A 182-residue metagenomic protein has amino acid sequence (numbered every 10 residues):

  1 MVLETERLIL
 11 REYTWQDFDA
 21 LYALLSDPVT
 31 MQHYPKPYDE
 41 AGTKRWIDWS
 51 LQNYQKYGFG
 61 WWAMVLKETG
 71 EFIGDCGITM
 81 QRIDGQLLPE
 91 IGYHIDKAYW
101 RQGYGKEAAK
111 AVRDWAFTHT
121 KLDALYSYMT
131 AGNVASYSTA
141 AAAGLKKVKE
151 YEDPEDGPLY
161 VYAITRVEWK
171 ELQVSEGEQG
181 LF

Functional and structural regions predicted by a protein language model:
M1-Q32, V65-F182: Acyl-donor (CoA/ACP) binding surface of acyl/acetyltransferases
V29-W49: Conserved GNAT-fold acetyl-CoA-binding loop/helix
T30, D39, K56-F59, L125: Secondary-structure boundary/capping residues
S50-A63: A short helix-loop-beta-strand connector motif used in the catalytic cores of GNAT acetyltransferases and, in some
